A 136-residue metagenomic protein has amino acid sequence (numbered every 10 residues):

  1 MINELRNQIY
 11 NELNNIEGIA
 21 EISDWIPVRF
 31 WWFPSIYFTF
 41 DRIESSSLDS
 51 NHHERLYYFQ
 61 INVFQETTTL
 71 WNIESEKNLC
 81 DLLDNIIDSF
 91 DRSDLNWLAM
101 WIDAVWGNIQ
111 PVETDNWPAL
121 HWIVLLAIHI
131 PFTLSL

Functional and structural regions predicted by a protein language model:
M1-F30, R42-L136: Charged, amphipathic alpha-helical segments and their flanking helix caps
F33-F38: A short glycine-rich, His/Asp/Glu-containing loop-to-beta-strand
